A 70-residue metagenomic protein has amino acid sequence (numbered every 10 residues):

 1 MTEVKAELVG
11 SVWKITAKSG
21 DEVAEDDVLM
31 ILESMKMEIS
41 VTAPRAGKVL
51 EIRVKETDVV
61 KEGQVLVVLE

Functional and structural regions predicted by a protein language model:
M1-S11, V28-P44: Short beta-strand-turn/beta-hairpin segments enriched in glycine/proline and small hydrophobics that form edge-strand
L8, K14-K18, E22, E51-V54: Short histidine-centered loop motifs in beta-beta connectors
G20, M37, T57: Surface-exposed, flexible loop/turn segments at secondary-structure boundaries
A24-I39, K61-E70: Short hydrophobic beta/alpha edge segments that flank linear recognition/processing sites
G47, I52, D58-L66: PDZ-domain C-terminal substructure recognizer with occasional recognition of PDZ-binding tails
